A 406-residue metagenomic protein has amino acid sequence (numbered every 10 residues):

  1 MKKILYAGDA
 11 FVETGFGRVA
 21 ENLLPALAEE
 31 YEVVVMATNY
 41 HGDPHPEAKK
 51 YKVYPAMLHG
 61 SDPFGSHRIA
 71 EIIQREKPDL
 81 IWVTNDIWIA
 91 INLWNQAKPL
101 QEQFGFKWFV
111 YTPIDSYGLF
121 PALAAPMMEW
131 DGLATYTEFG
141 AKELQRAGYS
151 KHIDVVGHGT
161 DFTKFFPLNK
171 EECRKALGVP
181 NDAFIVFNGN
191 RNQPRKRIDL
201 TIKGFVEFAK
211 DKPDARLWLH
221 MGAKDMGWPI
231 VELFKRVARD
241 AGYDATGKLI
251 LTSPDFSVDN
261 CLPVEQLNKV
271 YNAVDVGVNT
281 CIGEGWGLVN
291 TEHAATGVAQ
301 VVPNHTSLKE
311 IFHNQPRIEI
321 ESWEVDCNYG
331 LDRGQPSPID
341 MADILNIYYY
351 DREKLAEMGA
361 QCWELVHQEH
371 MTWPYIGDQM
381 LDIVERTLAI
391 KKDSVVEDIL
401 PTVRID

Functional and structural regions predicted by a protein language model:
L5, P180-K196, I202-F205, L217-M221: Conserved donor-binding/catalytic core segment of Leloir-type glycosyltransferases
I69-A90, K107-V110: Short N-terminal targeting/anchoring amphipathic segment
F139, G159: Carbohydrate-associated surface elements
F166-V179: A short helix/loop element that forms part of the nucleotide-sugar donor recognition site in Leloir-type
W228-K269: Nucleotide-activated donor-binding/catalytic signature segment of Leloir-type glycosyltransferases, i.e., the conserved
I282: Aromatic "clamp/platform" in nucleotide-sugar-dependent glycosyltransferases that forms part of the donor/acceptor
K309-I347: Change "using UDP/GDP/dTDP sugars" to "using nucleotide sugars
P336, D340-M341, Y350-D382: A charged, aromatic-enriched C-terminal amphipathic alpha-helix characteristic of glycosyltransferases across folds
